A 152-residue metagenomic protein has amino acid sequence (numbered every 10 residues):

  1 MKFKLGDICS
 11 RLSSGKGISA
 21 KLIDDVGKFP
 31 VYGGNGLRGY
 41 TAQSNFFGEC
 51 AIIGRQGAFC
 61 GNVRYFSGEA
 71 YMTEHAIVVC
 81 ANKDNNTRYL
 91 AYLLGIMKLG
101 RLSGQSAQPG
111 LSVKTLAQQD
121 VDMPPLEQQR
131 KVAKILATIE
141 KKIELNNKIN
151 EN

Functional and structural regions predicted by a protein language model:
M1-Y32, Q118-N152: Non-catalytic DNA-recognition/assembly elements of restriction-modification systems
G33-L99, G104-A107, S112-L116: A short beta-sheet element
